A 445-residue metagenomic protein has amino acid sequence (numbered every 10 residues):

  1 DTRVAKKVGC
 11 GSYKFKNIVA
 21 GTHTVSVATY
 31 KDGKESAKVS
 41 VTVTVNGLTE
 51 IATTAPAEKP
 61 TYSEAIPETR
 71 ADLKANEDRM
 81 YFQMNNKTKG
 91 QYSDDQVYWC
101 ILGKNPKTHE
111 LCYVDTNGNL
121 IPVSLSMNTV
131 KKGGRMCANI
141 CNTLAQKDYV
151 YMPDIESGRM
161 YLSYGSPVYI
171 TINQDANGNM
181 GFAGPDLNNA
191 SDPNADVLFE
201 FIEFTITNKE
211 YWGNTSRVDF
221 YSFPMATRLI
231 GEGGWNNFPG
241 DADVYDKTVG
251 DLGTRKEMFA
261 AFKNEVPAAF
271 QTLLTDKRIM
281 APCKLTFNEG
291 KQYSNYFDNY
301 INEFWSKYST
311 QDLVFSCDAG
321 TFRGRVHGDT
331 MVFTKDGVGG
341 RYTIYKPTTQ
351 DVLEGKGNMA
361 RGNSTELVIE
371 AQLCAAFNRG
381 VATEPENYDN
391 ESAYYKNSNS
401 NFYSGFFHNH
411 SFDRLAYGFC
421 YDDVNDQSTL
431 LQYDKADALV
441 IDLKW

Functional and structural regions predicted by a protein language model:
D1-T2, W99: Change to "...patches in solvent-exposed regions of secreted, membrane-anchored, or virion-exposed structural
T2-K7, E35-A37, K107-E110: Surface-exposed loop/edge segments in extracytoplasmic proteins
R3-C10, I140-N142: Short beta-strand segments within Ig-like beta-sandwich modules, predominantly Fibronectin type-III
G11-K14, V39, D148: Short strand-edge motifs at loop-to-beta-strand transitions and within beta-strands of extracellular beta-rich domains
F15-T22, P153-E156: Surface-exposed, short loops/turns at beta-strand junctions within beta-sandwich domains
K34-V45: Extracellular fibronectin type III
A55-W445: Extracellular low-complexity, O-glycosylation-prone Ser/Thr/Pro/Gly-rich "stalks" and linkers flanking catalytic
